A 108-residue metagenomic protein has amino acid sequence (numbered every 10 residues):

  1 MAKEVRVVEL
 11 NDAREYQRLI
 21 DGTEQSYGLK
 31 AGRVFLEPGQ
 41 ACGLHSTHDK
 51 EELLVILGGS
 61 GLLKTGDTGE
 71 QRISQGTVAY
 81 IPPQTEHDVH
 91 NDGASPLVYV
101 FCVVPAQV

Functional and structural regions predicted by a protein language model:
M1-L29, P38, G43: A short, N-terminal "cap"/entry segment at the start of jelly-roll beta-barrel domains of the cupin/DSBH fold
E24-Q25, D49, T68, A94-S95: Short strand-connecting beta-turns/loops that link adjacent beta-strands
L29, E51, L97: Change "...and in nucleic-acid phosphodiester-cleaving endonucleases..." to "...and in nucleic-acid processing enzymes
F35: Short proline/glycine- and basic residue-enriched helix-capping loop/turn segments at helix->loop/beta transitions
A41, T47-Q75, T85: A short beta-strand-loop-beta hairpin characteristic of the jelly-roll/cupin
S74-Q75, P83-V108: Ligand-binding loop in jelly-roll beta-barrel domains
